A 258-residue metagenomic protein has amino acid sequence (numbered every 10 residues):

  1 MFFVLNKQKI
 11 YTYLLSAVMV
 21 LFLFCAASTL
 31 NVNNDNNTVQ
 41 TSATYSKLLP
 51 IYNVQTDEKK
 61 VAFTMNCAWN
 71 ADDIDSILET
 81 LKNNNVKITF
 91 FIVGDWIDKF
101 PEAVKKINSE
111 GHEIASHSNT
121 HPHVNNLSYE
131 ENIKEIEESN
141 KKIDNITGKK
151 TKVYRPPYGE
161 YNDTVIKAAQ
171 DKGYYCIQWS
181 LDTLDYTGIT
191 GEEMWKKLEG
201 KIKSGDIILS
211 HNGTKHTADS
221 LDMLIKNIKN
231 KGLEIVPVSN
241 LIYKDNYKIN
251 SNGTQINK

Functional and structural regions predicted by a protein language model:
M1-F63, E79-I88, S204-K258: Terminal accessory/targeting
M19-L21, V104, T187: Amphipathic alpha-helical interaction segments
T29-N37, D57-A62, F91-I97, K149-P156 (+1 more regions): Short, mixed-charge, low-aromatic patches
T38-L127, E131-K142, E234, Y243: Active-site beta->alpha N-cap acidic-glycine motif
S76-E79, P122-K258: Catalytic domains of cell-wall/extracellular-matrix polysaccharide-remodeling enzymes, centered on de-N-acetylation
